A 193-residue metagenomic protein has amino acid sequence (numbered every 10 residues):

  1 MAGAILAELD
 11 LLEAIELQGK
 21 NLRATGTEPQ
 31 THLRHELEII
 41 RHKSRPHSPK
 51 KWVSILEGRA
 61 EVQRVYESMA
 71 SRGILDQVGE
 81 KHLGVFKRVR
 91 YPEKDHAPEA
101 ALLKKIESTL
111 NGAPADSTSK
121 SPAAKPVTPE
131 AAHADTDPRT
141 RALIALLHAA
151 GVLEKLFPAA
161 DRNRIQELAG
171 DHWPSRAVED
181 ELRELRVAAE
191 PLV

Functional and structural regions predicted by a protein language model:
M1-L6, D10-A142: Donor-sugar nucleotide-binding helix/loop cap in glycosyltransferases
K105-V193: Short hydrophobic helical membrane-anchoring segments positioned at the boundary with long low-complexity
